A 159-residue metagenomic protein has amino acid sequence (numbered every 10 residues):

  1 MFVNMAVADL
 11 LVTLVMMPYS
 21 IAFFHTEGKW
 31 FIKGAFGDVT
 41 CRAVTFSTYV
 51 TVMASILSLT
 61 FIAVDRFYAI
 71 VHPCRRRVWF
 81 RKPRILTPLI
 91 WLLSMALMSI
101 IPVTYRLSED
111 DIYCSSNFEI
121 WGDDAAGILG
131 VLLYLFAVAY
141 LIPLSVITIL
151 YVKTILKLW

Functional and structural regions predicted by a protein language model:
V3-A6, V52, R84, P88 (+1 more regions): Internal alpha-helical transmembrane segments of multi-pass membrane proteins, especially GPCRs
V3-F61, H72, R76-W79: Extracellular TM2-ECL1-early TM3 structural module of rhodopsin-like
D9, M16, S20, W91-S94 (+2 more regions): Helical transmembrane-bundle signal
T26-V50, P83, A96-L141: Loop architecture of class A 7-transmembrane GPCRs
S58-I70, P102-E109, L135-W159: Class A (rhodopsin-like) GPCR signature focused on the TM5-ICL3 interface and adjacent 7TM helical core
V78-M95: The cytoplasmic-loop to transmembrane-helix boundary for the fourth helix
